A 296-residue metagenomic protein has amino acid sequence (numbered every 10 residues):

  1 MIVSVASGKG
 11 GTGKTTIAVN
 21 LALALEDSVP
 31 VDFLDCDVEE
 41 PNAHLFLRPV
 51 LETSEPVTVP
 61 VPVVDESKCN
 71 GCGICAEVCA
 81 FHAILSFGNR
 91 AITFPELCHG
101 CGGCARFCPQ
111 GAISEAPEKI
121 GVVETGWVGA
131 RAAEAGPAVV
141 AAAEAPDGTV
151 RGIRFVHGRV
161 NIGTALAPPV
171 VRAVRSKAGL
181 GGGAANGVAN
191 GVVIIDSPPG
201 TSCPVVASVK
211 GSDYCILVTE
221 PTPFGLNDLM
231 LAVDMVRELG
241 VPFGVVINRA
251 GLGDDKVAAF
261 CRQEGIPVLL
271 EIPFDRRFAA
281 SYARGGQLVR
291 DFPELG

Functional and structural regions predicted by a protein language model:
M1-E26: Walker A (P-loop) phosphate-binding motif
V3, E134-P137, A141, M235-G296: C-terminal lobe/tail of nucleotide-utilizing enzymes
V29-H44, P117-V122: Short beta-strand-centered segment that lines the nucleotide-binding/catalytic pocket of NTP-utilizing
C36-D37, H157-I162, L166, A173-V205: Switch II (G3) loop of P-loop NTPases
E39-P60: P-loop NTPase switch/communication element
V63-H82, I92-A112: Cysteine-centered iron-sulfur cluster-binding motifs in ferredoxin-type domains/subunits of redox enzymes
V122-G152, L180-G191: Intrinsically disordered, low-complexity terminal tails and inter-domain linkers enriched for S/T/G/P/D/E
S202-F224, L229: Inter-motif core of Ras-like GTPase G domains
